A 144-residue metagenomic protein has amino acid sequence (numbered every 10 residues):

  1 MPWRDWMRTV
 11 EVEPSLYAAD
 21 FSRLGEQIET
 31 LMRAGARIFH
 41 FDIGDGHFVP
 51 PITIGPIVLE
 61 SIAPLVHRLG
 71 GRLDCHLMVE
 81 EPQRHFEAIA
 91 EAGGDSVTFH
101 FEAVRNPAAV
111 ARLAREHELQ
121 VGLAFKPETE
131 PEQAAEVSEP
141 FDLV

Functional and structural regions predicted by a protein language model:
W6, S22-R23, E29, P64 (+1 more regions): Expand to "…catalyze enediolate/carbanion chemistry for C-C bond making/breaking, isomerization, decarboxylation
T9, S15, F39-G44, L143: Short beta-strands and strand-loop turn motifs
V10-R23, P50-I52, G71-E80, H100 (+1 more regions): Active-site mouth loops of central-metabolism enzymes
R23, L69, R84-A88, A92-L143: Conserved anion-binding
T30-D42, E91-G93: Catalytic domains of carbohydrate-active enzymes, especially glycoside hydrolases
R37-F41, H76, H100, D142-V144: Non-cysteine beta-strand/loop elements that form the S-adenosyl-L-methionine
F39-V58: Glycine-rich, proline-tolerant flexible connector loops at the mouths of alpha/beta enzymes
I52-C75, L113-A124: Alpha-helix-loop-beta-strand connector modules within alpha/beta enzyme cores
